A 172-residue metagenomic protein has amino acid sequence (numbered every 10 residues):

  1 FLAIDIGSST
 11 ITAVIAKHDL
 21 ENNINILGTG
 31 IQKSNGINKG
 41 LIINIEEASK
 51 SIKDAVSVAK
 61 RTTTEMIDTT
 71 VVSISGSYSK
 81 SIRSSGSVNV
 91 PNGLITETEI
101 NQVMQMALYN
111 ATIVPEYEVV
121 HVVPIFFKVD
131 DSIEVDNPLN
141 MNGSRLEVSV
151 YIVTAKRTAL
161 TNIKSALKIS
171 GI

Functional and structural regions predicted by a protein language model:
F1-S8, V14-I172: Nucleotide/phosphate-binding catalytic cleft detector across ATP-hydrolyzing and phosphate-transferring enzymes
